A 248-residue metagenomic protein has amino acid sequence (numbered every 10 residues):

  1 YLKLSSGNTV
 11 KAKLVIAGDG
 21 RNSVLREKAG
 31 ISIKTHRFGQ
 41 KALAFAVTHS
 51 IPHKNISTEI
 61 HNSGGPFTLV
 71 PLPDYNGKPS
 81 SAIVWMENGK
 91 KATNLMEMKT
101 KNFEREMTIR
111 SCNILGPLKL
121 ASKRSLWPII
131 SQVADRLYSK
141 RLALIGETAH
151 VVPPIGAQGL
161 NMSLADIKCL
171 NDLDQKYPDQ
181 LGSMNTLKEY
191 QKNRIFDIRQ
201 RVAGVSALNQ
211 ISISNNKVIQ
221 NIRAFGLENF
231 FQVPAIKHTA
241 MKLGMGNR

Functional and structural regions predicted by a protein language model:
L2, V15-I16, L142, I167: Hydrophobic packing within well-folded, soluble alpha/beta domains
K3-R124: Conserved FAD-binding catalytic core of PHBH/FMO-like flavoproteins
V24, A42, E106, D166-L173 (+2 more regions): Generic recognition of well-ordered alpha-helical segments
E27-K28, I155, D174, V218: Short, function-defining helix-loop hinge/capping sites that tune catalysis or transport
T68, R136, R141, D166 (+3 more regions): Residue-level recognition of specific faces of alpha-helices
K91-M184: FAD/FMN-dependent oxidoreductases across multiple families
D172-R248: C-terminal helical "tail/cap" subdomain of flavin- and related membrane-associated enzymes
